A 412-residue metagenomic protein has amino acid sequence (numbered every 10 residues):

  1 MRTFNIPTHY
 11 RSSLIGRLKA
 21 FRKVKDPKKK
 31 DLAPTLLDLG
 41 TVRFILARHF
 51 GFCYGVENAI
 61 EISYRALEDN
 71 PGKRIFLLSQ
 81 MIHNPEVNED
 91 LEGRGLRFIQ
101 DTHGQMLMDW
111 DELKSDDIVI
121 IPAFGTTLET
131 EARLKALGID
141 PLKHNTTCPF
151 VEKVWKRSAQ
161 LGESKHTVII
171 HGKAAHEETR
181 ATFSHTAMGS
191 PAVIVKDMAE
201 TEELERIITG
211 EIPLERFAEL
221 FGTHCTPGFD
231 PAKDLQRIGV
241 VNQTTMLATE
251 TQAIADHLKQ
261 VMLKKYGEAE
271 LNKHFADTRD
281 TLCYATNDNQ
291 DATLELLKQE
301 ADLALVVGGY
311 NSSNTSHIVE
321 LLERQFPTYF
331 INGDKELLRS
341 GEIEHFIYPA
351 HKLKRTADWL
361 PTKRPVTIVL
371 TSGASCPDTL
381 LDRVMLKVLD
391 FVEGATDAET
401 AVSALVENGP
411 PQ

Functional and structural regions predicted by a protein language model:
M1-Q412: The feature marks the mature, well-folded catalytic cores of soluble enzymes
